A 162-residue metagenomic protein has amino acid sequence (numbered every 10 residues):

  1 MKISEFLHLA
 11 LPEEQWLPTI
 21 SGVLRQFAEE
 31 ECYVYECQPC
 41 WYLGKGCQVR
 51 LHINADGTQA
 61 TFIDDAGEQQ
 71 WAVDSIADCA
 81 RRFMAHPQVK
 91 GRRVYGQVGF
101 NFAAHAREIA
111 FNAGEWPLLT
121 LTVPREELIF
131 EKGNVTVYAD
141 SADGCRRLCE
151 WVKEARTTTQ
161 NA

Functional and structural regions predicted by a protein language model:
M1-A162: Signature of the chorismate-utilizing enzyme
